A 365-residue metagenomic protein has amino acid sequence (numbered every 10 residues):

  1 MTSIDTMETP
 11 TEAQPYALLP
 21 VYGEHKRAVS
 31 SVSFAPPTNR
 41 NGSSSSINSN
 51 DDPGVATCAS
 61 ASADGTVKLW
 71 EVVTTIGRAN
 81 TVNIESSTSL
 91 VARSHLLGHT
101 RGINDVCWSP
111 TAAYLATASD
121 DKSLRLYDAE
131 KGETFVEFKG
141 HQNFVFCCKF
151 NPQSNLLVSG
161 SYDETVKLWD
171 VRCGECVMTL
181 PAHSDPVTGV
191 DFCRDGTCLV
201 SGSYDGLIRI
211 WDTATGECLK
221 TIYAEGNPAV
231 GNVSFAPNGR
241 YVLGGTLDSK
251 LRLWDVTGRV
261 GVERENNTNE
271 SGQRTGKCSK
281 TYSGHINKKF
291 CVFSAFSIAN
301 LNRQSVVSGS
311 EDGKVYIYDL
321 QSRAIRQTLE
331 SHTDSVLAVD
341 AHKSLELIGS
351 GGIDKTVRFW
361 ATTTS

Functional and structural regions predicted by a protein language model:
M1-K26, S30-S33, T38-N48, A56 (+1 more regions): Intrinsically disordered, low-complexity acidic/Ser/Thr/Pro-rich linker and tail segments in large eukaryotic scaffolds
L18, A28, G54, A92 (+17 more regions): WD40/WD-repeat beta-propeller blade-loop signature
Y22-V29, S89, L96-I103, K139-V145 (+4 more regions): WD40/WD-repeat beta-propeller blade N-cap
S33-V55, C107-A112, C148-N155, D191-T197 (+3 more regions): Loop/turn segments within WD40 beta-propeller blades
A61-D64, T111, T117-D121, Q153 (+5 more regions): Conserved strand-to-loop turn within each blade of WD40 beta-propeller repeats
T66-K68, T100, Y114, K122-R125 (+11 more regions): A conserved positional marker within WD40/Gbeta-like beta-propeller blades
V67-E71, L124-D128, C148, V166-D170 (+5 more regions): WD40-repeat beta-propellers
D340-S365: Blade-level signature of beta-propeller repeat domains, shared across WD40, Kelch, NHL, RCC1 and BNR/Asp-box propellers
